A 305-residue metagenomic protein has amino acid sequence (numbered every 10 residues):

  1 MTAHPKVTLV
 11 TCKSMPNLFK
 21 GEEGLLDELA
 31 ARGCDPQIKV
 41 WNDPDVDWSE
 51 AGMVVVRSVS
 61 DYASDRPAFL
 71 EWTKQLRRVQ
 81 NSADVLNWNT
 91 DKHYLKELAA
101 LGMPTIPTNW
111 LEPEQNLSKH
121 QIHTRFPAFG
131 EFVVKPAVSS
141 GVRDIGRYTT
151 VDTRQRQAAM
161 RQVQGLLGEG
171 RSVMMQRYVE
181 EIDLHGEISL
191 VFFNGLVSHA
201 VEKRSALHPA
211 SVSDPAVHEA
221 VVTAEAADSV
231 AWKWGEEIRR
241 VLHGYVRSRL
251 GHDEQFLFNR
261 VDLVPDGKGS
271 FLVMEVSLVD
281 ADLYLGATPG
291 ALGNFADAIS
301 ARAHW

Functional and structural regions predicted by a protein language model:
T2-T11, K74-R77, D84-H185, S229-W232 (+1 more regions): Active-site nucleotide/adenylate-binding loops and adjacent lid/helix of ATP-dependent enzymes
P5, C12-L117: Conserved N-proximal alpha/beta basic substrate-recognition cap immediately N-terminal to, or forming the N-lobe
P16-L18, Y62-S64, G141-D144, D183-L184 (+3 more regions): Short catalytic/ligand-binding loop motif for oxyanion handling, primarily in non-cytosolic enzymes, centered on
K20, Y148, G286-P289: Short, solvent-exposed loop/turn segments at secondary-structure boundaries
V59, A137, Y178-V179, V191 (+2 more regions): Anionic group-transfer/hydrolysis microenvironments
E131, E187, F258-R260: Extracellular structured ligand-interaction cores
D152-Y245, V264, L272: Phosphate-binding site of ATP-dependent enzymes
L196, A210-S211, V230-W305: ATP-dependent carboxylate activation and anion-phosphoryl transfer catalytic cores that bind Mg-ATP to form
